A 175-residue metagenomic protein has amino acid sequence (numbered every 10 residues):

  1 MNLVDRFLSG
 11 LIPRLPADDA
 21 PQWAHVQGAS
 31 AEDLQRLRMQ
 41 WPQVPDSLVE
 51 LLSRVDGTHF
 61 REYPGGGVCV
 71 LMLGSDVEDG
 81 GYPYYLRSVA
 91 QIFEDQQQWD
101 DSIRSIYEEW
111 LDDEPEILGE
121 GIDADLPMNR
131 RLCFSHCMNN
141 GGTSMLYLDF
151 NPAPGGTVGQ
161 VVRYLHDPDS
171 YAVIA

Functional and structural regions predicted by a protein language model:
M1-N139: A surface-exposed partner-binding patch
G81-Y84, I106, L146, R163 (+1 more regions): Intrinsically disordered, low-complexity N-terminal regions enriched in serine/proline/glycine with scattered basic
S135, T143-P154, V162-D167: Low-complexity, glycine/alanine/valine/leucine- and proline-rich hydrophobic stretches
D169-A175: Short, intrinsically disordered, charge-balanced linker/junction segments flanking boundaries in proteins
